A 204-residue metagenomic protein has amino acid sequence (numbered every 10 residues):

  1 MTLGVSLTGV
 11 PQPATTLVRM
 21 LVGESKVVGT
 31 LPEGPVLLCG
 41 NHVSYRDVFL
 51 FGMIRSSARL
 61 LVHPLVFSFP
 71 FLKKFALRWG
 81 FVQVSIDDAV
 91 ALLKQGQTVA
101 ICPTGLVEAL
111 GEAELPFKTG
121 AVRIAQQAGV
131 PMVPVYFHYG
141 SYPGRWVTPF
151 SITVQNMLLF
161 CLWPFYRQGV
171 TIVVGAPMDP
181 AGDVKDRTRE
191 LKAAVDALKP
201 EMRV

Functional and structural regions predicted by a protein language model:
G4-H42, K94: Helix-to-loop junction immediately C-terminal to a conserved catalytic motif
V18-V27, G80-V84, T153-M157: Short gly/ser/thr-rich secondary-structure transition/capping motifs
R19, L77, L93, Q126: Anion (oxyanion) recognition and catalysis
T30-D88, G111: Catalytic core of membrane glycerolipid acyltransferases/transacylases, capturing the structured, soluble-facing
P35-L37, T98-C102, V133: Residue-level preference for the first positions of well-ordered beta-strands
L92-V122: Catalytic-site beta-strand/loop segments enriched in glycine and acidic/polar residues
L110-T119, D186-V204: Soluble, non-transmembrane catalytic domains of enzymes that act on hydrophobic metabolites at membranes
A113-D183: A cross-family acyltransferase "interaction/gating" segment
